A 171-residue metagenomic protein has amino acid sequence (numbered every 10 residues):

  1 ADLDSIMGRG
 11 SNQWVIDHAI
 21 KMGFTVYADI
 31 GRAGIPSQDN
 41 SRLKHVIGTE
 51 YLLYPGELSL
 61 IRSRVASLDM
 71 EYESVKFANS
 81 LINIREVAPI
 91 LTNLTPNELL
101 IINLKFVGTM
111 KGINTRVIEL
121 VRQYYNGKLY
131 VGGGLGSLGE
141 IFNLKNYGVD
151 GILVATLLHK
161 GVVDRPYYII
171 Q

Functional and structural regions predicted by a protein language model:
A1-S5, G31-S37, S41-E57, N103-G108 (+1 more regions): Glycine-rich phosphate-binding active-site loops on the catalytic face of alpha/beta enzymes
D2-R42, T115-E119: N-terminal active-site wall of soluble small-molecule enzyme domains
G10, L81-I82, K111-G112: Conserved phosphate-coordination/catalytic loops
N12-A19, E57-L60, E86-I90, N114-V121 (+3 more regions): A general structural detector for well-ordered alpha-helical segments in enzyme core domains, enriched
V15, A19-D29, R42-K44, I61-E73 (+1 more regions): Short beta-strand/loop segments at the ligand-binding rim of alpha/beta enzyme cores
G34-V107: Conserved anion-binding
N93-L94, Y124, Y147: Structural motif
